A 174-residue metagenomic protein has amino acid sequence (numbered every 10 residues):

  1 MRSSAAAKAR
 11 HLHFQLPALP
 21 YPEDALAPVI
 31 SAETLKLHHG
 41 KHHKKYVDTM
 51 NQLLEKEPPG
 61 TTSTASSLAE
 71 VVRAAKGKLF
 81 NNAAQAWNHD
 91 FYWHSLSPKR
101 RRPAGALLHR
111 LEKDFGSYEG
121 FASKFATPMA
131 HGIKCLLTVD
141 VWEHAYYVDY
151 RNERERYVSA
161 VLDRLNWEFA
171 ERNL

Functional and structural regions predicted by a protein language model:
M1-F14: N-terminal mitochondrial targeting presequence
H11-Y21, A25: N-terminal regions that are enriched for targeting/export leaders and immediately downstream pro/stem segments
L16, H43, A86, H144 (+1 more regions): Divalent metal-coordination and catalytic microenvironments
P28-K44, A65-W87, H109, G132-L136: Alpha-helical scaffold segments that form or flank carboxylate-/histidine-based iron centers
V47, D90, L108, E155 (+2 more regions): Extracytoplasmic/secreted envelope proteins and their assembly/folding machinery, especially bacterial periplasmic
Q52, K56-T61, E70, A74-N88 (+1 more regions): All-alpha RGS (Regulator of G-protein Signaling) helical domain and cognate RGS-like helical scaffolds
K113, A126-W167: An amphipathic alpha-helical core segment
